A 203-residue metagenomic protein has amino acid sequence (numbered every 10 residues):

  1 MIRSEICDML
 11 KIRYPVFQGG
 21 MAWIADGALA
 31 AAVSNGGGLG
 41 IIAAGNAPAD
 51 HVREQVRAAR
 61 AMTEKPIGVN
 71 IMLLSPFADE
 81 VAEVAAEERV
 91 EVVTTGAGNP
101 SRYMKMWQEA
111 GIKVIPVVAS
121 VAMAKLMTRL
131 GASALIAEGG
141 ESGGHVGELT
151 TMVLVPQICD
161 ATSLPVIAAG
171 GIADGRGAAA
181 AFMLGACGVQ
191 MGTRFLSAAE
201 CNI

Functional and structural regions predicted by a protein language model:
M1-P165: Active-site entrance/lid segments in N-terminal catalytic domains of soluble metabolic enzymes
M21, G171-I172: Active-site metal-binding loops of divalent metal-dependent hydrolases
L29, V153-I167, A173-I203: Conserved active-site-proximal phosphate/metal-binding subdomains
